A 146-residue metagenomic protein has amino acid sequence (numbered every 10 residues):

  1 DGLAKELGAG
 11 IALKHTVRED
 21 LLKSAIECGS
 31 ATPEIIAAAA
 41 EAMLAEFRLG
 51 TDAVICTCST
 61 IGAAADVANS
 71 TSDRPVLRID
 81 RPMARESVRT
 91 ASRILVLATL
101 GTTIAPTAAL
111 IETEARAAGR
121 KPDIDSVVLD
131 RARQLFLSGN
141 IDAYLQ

Functional and structural regions predicted by a protein language model:
D1-Q146: Non-catalytic structural scaffold of enzyme domains
